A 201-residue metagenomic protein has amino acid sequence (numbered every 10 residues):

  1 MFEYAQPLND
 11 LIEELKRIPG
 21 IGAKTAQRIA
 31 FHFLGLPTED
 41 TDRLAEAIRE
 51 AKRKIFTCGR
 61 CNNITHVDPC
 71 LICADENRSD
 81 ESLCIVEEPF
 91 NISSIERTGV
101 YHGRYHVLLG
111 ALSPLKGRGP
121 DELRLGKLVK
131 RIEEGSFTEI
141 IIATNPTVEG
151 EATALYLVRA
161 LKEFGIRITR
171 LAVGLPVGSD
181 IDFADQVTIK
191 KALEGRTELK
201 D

Functional and structural regions predicted by a protein language model:
F2-L8, R17, Q27-C84, E88-I92: Cys/His-rich Zn2+-binding cysteine-cluster or related metal-binding knuckle/ribbon modules and their
I12: Basic, Lys/Arg-rich alpha-helical nucleic-acid-recognition elements, primarily the DNA-binding modules of transcription
K16, L34, R49, N62 (+8 more regions): Signal for well-folded cores of large energy- and translation-related assemblies
A26, D75-I141: Extended interfacial segments that mediate partner engagement and assembly in macromolecular machines
D40, A45-I48, G59-R60, L71-I72 (+5 more regions): Core recognition of P-loop NTPase motor domains used across DNA-transaction enzymes
H102, V129-I141, P146-D201: Long C-terminal interaction/binding lobes of large macromolecular proteins
